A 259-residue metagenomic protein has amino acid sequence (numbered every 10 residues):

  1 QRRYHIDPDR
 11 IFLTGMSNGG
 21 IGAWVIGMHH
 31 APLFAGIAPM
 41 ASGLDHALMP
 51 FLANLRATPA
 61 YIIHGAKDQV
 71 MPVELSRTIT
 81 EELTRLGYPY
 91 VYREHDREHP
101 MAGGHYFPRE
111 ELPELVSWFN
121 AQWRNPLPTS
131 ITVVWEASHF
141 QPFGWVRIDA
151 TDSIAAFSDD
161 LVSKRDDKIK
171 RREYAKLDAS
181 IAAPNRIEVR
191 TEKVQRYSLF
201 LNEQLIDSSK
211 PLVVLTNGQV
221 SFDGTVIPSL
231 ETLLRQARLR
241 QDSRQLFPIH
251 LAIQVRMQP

Functional and structural regions predicted by a protein language model:
Q1-S17, H29-L33: Gly/Ser-rich "nucleophile elbow"/oxyanion-hole loop immediately N-terminal to the catalytic nucleophile in hydrolases
L13-G15, M40, I63: Short beta-strand immediately N-terminal to the catalytic nucleophile in serine-hydrolase-like folds
G19-A23: Catalytic nucleophile loop
W24-M28: Short, hydrophobic alpha-helix immediately C-terminal to the catalytic nucleophile
P32-L44: A conserved short beta-strand
L55-R56, Y61-H64, D68: Short beta-strand/loop motif that positions the catalytic acidic residue of the alpha/beta-hydrolase fold
V70-L75: Conserved alpha/beta-hydrolase "acid-adjacent" motif
R85-Y90, H95-P259: Alpha/beta-hydrolase-fold serine-hydrolase catalytic core, especially in secreted/extracellular enzymes
